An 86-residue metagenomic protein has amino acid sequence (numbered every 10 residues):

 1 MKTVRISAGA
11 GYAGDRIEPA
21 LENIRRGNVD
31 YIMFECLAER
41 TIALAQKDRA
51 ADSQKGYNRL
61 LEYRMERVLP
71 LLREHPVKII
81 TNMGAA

Functional and structural regions predicted by a protein language model:
M1-A86: Metallocofactor- and cofactor-centric catalytic cores in central/energy metabolism, strongly enriched
